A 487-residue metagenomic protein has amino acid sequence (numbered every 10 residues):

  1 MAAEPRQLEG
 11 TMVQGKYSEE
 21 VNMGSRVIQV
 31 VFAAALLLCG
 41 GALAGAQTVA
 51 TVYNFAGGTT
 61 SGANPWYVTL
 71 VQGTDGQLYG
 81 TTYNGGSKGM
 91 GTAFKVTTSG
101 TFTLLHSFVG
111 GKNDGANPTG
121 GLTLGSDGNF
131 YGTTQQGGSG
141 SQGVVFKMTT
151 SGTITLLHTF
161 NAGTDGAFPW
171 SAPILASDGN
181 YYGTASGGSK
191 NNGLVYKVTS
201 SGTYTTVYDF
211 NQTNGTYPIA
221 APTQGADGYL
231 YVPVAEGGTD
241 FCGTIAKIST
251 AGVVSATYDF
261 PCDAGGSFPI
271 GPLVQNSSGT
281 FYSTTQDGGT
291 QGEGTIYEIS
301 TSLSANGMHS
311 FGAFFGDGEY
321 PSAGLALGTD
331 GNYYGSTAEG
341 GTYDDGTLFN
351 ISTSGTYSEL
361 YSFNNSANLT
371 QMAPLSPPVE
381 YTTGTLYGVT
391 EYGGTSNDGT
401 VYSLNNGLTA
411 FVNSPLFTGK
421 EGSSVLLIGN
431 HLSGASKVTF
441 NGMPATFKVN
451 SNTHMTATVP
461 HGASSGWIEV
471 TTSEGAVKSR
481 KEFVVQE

Functional and structural regions predicted by a protein language model:
A2-E487: Extracellular beta-propeller repeat domains
